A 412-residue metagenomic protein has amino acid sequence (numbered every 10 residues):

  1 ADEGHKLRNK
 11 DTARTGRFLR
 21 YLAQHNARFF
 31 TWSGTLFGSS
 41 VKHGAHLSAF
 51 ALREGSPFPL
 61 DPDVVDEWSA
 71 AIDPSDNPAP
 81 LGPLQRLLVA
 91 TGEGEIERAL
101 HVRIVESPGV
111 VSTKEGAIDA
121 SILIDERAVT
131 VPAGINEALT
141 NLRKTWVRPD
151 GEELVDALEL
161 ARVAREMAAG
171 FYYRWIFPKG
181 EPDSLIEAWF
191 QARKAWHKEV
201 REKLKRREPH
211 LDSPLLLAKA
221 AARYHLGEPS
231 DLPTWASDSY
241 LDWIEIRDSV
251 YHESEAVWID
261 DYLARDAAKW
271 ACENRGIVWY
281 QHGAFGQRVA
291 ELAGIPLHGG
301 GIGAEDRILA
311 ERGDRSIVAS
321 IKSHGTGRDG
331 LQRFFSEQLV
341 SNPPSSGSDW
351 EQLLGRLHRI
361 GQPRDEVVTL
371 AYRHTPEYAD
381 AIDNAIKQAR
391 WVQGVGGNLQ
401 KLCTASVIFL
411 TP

Functional and structural regions predicted by a protein language model:
D2-E3: Walker B catalytic acidic pair
R8-G34, S39, R53-K203, E273: Inter-lobe coupling linker of SF2 helicases/translocases
H25, L292-A293, F334-F335: Short, structured coil segments at secondary-structure junctions
F29, G276, V367-T369: Hydrophobic/aromatic residues located in beta-strands of well-ordered beta-sheets within soluble catalytic
S33-G44, Y280-R288, G303-E311, R315-D365: SF2 helicase motor core recognition
H43-D61, F335-V340: A short helix-turn-beta junction within AAA+ P-loop NTPase domains corresponding to the substrate/partner-engaging
I118-I135, R143-D329, Q400-P412: Conserved Helicase C-terminal RecA-like lobe
S345-P412: A conserved SF2-helicase RecA2
